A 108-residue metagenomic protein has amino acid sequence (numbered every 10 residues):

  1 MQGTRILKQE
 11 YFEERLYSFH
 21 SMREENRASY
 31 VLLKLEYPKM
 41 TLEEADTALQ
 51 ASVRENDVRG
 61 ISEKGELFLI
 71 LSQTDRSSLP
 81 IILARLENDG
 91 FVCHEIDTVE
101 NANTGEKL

Functional and structural regions predicted by a protein language model:
M1-L108: Regulatory and interdomain segments flanking nucleotide-handling catalytic cores in signaling/defense enzymes
